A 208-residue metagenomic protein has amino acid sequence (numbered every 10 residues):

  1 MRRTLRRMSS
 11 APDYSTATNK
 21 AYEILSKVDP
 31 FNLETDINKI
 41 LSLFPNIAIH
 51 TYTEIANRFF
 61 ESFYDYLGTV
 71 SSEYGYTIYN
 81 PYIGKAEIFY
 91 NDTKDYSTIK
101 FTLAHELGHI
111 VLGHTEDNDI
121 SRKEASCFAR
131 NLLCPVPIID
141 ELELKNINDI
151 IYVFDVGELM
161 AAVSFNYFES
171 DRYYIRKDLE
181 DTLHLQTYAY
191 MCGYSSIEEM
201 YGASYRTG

Functional and structural regions predicted by a protein language model:
M1-G208: Active-site hotspot residues in diverse enzymes, especially metal/ion-binding acidic/histidine motifs
